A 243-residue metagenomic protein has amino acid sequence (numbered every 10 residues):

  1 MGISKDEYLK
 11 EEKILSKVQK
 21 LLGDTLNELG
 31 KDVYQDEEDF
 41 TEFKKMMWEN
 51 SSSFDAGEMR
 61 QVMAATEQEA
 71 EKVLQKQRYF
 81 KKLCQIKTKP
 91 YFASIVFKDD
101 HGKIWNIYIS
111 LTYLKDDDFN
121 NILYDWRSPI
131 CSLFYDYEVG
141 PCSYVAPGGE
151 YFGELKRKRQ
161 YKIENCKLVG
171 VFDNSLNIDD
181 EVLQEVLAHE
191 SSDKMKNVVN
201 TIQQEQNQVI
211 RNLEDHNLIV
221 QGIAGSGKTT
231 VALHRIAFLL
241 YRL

Functional and structural regions predicted by a protein language model:
M1-V199, Q203-R211: Extended, charged low-complexity regulatory segments
E214-L218: Pre-Walker A (Motif I) flank of P-loop NTPase domains
V220-G222: Hydrophobic anchor at the beta1->P-loop junction of P-loop NTPases
G225-K228: Conserved glycine(s) of the Walker
T230-L243: Walker A/P-loop NTP-binding motif
